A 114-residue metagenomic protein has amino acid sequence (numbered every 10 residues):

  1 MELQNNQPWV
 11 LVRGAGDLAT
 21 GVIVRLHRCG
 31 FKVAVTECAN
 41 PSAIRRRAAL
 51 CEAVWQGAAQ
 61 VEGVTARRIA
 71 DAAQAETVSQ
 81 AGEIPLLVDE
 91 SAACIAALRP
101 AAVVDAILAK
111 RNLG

Functional and structural regions predicted by a protein language model:
E2-G114: Buried, small/hydrophobic-residue-enriched core segments of structured protein domains
